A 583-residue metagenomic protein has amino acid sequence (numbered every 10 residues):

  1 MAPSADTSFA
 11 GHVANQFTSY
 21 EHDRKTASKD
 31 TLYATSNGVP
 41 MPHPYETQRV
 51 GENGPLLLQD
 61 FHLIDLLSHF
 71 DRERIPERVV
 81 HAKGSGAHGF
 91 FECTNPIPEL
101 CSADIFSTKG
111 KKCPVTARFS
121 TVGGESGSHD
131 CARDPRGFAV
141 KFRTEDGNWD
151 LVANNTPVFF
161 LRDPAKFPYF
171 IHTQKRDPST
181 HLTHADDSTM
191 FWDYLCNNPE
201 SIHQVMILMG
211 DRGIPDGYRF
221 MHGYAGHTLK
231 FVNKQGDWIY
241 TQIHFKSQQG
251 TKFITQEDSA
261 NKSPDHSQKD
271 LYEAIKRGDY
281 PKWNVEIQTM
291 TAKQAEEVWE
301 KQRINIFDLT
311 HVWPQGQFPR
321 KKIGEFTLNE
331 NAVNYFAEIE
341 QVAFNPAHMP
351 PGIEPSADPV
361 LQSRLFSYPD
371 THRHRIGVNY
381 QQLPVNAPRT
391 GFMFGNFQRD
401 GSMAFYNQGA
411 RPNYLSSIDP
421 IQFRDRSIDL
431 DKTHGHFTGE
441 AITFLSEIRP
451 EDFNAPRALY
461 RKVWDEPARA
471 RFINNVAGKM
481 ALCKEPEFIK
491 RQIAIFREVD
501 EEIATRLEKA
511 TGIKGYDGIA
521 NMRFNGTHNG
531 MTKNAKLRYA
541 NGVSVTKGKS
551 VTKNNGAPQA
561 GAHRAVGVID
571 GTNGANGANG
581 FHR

Functional and structural regions predicted by a protein language model:
M1-R583: Active-site-adjacent core segments of small-molecule enzymes
